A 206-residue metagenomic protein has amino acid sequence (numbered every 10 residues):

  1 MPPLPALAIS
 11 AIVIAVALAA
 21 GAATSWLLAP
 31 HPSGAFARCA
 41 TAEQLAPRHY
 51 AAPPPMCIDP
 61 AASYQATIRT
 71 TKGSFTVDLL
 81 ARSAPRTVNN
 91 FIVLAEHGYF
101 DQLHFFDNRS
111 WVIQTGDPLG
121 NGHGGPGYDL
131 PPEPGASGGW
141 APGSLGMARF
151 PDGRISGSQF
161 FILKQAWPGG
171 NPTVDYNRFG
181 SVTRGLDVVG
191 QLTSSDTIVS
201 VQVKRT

Functional and structural regions predicted by a protein language model:
M1-T206: Cyclophilin-like peptidyl-prolyl cis-trans isomerases
